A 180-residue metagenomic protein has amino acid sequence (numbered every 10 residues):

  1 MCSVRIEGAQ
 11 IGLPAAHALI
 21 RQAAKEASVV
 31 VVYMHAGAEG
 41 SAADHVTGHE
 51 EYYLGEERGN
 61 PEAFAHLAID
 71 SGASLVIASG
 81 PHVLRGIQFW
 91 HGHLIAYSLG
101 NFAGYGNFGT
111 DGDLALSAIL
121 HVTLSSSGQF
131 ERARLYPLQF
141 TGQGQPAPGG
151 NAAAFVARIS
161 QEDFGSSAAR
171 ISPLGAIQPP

Functional and structural regions predicted by a protein language model:
M1-P180: Acidic, metal/ion-coordinating pockets
